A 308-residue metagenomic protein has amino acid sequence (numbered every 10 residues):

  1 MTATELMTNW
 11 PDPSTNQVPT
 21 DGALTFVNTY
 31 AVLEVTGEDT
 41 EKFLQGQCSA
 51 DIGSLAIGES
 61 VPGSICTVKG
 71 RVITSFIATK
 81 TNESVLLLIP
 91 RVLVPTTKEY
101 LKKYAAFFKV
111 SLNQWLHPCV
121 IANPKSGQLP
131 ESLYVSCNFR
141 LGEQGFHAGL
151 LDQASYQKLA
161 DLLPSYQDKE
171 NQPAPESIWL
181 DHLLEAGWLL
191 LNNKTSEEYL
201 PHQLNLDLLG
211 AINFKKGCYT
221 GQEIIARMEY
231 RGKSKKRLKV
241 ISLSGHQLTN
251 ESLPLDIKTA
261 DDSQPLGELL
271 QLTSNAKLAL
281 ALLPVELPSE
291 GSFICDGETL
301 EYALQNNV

Functional and structural regions predicted by a protein language model:
M1-I73: Acidic, proline/glycine-enriched N-terminal capping motif
P13-T20, V61-S75, A105-A106, G127-S136 (+1 more regions): Short amphipathic beta-strand starts and helix->beta connectors
D21-F26, A31-V32, I77-A186: Acidic, low-complexity central loop/insert segments
D39-L44, V94-K98, G127-L129, A154-L163 (+2 more regions): Short, conserved charged micro-motifs
E176, H182-L206: Short, conserved active-site entrance elements at the starts or edges of catalytic domains
L204, L209-A211, A226-V308: Glycine-rich, small/acidic residue-mixed loop/short-helix segments
K215-K216: Short, surface-exposed secondary-structure edge patches
Q222-E223: Structural motif
